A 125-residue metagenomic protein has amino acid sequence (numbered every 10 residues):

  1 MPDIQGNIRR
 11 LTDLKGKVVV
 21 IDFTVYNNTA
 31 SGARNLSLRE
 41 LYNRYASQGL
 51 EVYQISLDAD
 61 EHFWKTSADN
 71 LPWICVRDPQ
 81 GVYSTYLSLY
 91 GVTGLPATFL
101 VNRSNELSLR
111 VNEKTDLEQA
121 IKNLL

Functional and structural regions predicted by a protein language model:
P2, T12-K17, N43, H62 (+1 more regions): N-proximal helix/coil linker or "cap" segments that precede and/or mark the start of modular domains
D3-I4, R103: Short, ordered coil/turn segments that flank beta-strands lining enzyme active or ligand-binding pockets
R9-G32, L38, E51-V52: Short active-site neighborhood of thiol/selenol oxidoreductases, capturing the structured segment around
T12, T24, R34, L38 (+3 more regions): Catalytic core segments in nucleotide and nucleic-acid processing enzymes
K15-K17, S47, V92: Active-site acidic short loop of glycosyltransferases
T24-N27, W64, W73: Signature tryptophan residues that serve as conserved aromatic anchors
G32-D69, V82-Y86: Structural microenvironment flanking redox-active thiols in thiol-disulfide oxidoreductases
G81-L124: Thiol/disulfide oxidoreductase modules built on the thioredoxin-like
